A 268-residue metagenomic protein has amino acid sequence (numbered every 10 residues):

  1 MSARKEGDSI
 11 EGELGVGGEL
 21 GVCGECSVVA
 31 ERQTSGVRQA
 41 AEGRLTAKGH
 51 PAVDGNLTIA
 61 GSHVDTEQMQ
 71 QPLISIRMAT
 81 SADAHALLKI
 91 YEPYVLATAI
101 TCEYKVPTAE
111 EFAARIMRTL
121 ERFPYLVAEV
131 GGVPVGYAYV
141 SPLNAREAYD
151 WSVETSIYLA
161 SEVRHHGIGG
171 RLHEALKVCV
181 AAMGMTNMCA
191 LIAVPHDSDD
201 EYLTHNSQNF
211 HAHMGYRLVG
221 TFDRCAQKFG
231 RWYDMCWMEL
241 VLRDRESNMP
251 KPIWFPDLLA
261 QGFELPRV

Functional and structural regions predicted by a protein language model:
G7, E11-S27, R32, V37-R38 (+3 more regions): Small-residue-biased low-complexity repeat regions
P72-I74, V133-Y137, Y233: Glycine-rich phosphate/pyrophosphate-binding loop shared by adenosine-nucleotide-utilizing enzymes
S75-L87: A short beta-loop-alpha structural element at the N-terminal edge of CoA-dependent acyl/N-acetyltransferase catalytic
Y104-E162, H173-E174, C179, M183 (+1 more regions): Acetyl-CoA-dependent GNAT
S156-H165, I192-D197: A short, internal acetyl-CoA/4′-phosphopantetheine-binding micro-motif in the GNAT/acyltransferase core
H165-A181, H205-N209, H213: Conserved acetyl-CoA-binding loop-helix of GNAT-fold acetyltransferases
V180-N206: Conserved GNAT acetyl-CoA-binding A-motif
R224-V268: C-terminal "cap" of GNAT-fold acetyltransferases
